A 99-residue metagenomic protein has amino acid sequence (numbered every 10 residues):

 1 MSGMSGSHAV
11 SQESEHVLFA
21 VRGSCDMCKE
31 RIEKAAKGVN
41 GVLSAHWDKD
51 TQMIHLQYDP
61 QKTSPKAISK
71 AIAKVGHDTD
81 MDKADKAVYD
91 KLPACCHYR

Functional and structural regions predicted by a protein language model:
M1-E13: Bacterial Sec-dependent N-terminal signal peptides
F19-C28: Short, surface-exposed ligand-recognition loops at beta-strand->loop->(often short) alpha-helix junctions that present
I32-E33, A67-G76: Short amphipathic alpha-helices in soluble, non-transmembrane regions that often serve as interface/regulatory elements
A36-D48: Short acidic amphipathic segments
Q52-Q57: A generic structural motif
D59-P65: Helix N-cap motif at beta-to-alpha junctions
G76-V88: Conserved short beta-strand edge segments in small beta-sheet-based binding/regulatory domains
D90-R99: Short, low-order "capping/linker" segments at domain edges
